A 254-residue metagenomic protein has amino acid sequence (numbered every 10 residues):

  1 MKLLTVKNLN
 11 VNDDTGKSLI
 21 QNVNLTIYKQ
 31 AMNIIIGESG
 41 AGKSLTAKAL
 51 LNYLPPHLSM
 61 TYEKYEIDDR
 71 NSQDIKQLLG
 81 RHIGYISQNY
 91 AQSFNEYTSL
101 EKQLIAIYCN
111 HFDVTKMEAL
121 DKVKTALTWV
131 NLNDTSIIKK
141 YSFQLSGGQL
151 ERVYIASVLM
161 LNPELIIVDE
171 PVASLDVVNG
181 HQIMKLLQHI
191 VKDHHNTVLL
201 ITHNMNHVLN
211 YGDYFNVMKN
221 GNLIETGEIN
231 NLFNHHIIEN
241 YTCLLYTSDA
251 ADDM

Functional and structural regions predicted by a protein language model:
N89, Y97-N110: Q-loop/switch helix immediately C-terminal to the Walker
Y141-L145, Q149: Conserved ABC ATPase signature
I166-D169: Catalytic Walker B motif of ABC-type/P-loop ATPase nucleotide-binding domains
T202-H203: H-loop/switch region of ABC-family ATPase nucleotide-binding domains
V208-N210: A short, surface-exposed alpha-helical micro-motif characterized by mixed small hydrophobic and charged/polar residues
Y246-M254: Single conserved hydrophobic/aromatic residue that forms the stacking wall/gate of nucleotide- or nucleobase-binding
